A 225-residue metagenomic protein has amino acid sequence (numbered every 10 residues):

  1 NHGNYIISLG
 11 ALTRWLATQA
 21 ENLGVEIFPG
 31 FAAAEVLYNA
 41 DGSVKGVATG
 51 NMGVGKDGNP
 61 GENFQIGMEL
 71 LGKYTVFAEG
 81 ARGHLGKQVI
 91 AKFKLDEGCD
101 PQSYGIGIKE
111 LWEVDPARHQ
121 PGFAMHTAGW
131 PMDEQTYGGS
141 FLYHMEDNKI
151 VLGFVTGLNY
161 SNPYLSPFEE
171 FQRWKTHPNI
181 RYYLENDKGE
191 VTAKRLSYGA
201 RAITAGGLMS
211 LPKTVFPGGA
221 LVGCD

Functional and structural regions predicted by a protein language model:
L9-G10: Low-complexity, glycine/alanine/valine/leucine- and proline-rich hydrophobic stretches
R14, Q19-N186: Predominantly flavin-linked oxidoreductase catalytic cores and closely associated redox partners
T136, N162, F168-D225: FAD/FMN-dependent oxidoreductases across multiple families
